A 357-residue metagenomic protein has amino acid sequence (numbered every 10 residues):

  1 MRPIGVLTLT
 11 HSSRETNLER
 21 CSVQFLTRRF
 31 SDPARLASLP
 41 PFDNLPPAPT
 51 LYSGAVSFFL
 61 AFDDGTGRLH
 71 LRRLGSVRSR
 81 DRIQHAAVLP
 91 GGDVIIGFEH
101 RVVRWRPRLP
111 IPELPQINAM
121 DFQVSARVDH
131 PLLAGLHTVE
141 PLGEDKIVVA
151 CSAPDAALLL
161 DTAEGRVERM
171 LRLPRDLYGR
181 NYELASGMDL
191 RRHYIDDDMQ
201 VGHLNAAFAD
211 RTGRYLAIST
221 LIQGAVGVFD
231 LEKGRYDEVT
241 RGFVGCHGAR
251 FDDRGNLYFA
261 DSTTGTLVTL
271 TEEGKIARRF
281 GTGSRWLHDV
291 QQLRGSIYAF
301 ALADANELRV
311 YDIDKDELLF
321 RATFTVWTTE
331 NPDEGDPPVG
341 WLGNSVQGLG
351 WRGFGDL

Functional and structural regions predicted by a protein language model:
L7-S12, T16-N17, F25-D32, L36-S53 (+5 more regions): Conserved beta-strand positions in repeat-built beta-propeller and related beta-rich domains
Y52-D63: Beta-propeller blade signature
V56, V102-R104, D155-L158, G224-G227 (+2 more regions): Structural signal for beta-propeller blades
F62-D64, P107-P110, T162-E164, D230-G234 (+2 more regions): Short loop/turn segments that connect beta-strands within beta-propeller blades
L69-D93, G97-E140: Blade-loop segments of beta-propeller domains
R72-R78, Q116-L132, E168-G202, R321-G350: Surface-exposed loop and turn segments in beta-propeller and other repeat-based domains that flank or scaffold
R80-V88, A134-T138, L204-A206, V244-R250 (+2 more regions): Repeated scaffold domains used in trafficking and secretory/extracellular systems, primarily beta-propellers
L89-G91, P141-E144, A209-G213, D252-R254 (+2 more regions): Residue-level detector of Asp-centered blade-edge/turn motifs that repeat once per structural unit in beta-propeller
